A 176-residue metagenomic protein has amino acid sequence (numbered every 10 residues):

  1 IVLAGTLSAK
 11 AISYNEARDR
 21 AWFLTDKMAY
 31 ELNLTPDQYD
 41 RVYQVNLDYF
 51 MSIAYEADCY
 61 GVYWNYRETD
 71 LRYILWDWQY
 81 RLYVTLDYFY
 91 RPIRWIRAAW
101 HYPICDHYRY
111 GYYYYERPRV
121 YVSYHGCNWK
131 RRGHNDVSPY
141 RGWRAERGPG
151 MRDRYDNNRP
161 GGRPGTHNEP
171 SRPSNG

Functional and structural regions predicted by a protein language model:
I1-A17: Bacterial Sec-dependent N-terminal signal peptides
S13-E169, P173: Low-complexity segments
